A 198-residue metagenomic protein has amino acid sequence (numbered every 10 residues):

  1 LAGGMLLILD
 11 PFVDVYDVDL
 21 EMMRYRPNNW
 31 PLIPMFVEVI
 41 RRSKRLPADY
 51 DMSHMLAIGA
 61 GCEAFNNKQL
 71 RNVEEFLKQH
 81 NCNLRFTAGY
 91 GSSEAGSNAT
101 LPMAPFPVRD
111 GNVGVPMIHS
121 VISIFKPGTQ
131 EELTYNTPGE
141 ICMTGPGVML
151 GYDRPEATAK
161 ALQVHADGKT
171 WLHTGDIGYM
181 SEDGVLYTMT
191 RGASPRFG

Functional and structural regions predicted by a protein language model:
L1-G4, P27-P31, R41-D110, V121: Gly/Ser/Thr-rich phosphate-binding loop
L6-Y25, P34-F36: ATP-dependent adenylate-forming carboxylate-activation enzymes
V13-D14, P47, F65, Q130 (+1 more regions): Glycine-/small-residue-rich active-site loops that bind phosphorylated ligands and cofactors
D17-D19, V39-P47, P105, M117-I118 (+3 more regions): Catalytic cores of nucleotide-enabled group-transfer and carboxylate-activating enzymes in metabolic and assembly-line
L32-F36, G145-G147: Beta->alpha turn/N-cap motifs
G111-P116, G168-K169: Short Gly/Pro-enriched turn/cap motifs at secondary-structure boundaries
I124-F125, Y179: Hydrophobic beta-strand positions
N136, E140-G198: Conserved ATP-binding/catalytic segment of the ANL
